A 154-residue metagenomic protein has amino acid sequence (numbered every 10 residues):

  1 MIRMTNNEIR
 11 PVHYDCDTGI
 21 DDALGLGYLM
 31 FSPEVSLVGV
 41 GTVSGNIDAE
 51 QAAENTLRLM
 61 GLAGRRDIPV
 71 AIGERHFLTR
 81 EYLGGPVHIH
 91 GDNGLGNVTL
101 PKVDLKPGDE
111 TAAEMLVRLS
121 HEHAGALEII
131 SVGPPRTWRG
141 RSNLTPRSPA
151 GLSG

Functional and structural regions predicted by a protein language model:
R3-C16, I20-R58, N93, N97-G154: Active-site histidine-anchored catalytic micro-motif
L59-A71: A glycine-rich helix N-cap at a beta->alpha junction
A71-T99: Surface-exposed loop and adjacent secondary-structure segments within mature catalytic domains
